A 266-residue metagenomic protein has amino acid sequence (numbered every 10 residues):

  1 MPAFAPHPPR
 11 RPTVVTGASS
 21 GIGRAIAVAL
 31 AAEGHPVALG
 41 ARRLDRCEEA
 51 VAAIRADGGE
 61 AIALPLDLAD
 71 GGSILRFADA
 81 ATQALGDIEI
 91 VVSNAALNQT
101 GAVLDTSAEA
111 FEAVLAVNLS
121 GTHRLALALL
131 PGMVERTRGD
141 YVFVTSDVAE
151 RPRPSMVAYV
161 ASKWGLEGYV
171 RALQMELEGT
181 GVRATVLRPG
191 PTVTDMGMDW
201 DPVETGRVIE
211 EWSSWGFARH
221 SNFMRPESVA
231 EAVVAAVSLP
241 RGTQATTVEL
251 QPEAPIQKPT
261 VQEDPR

Functional and structural regions predicted by a protein language model:
S19-S20: Conserved glycine-rich cofactor-binding loop
L44, P65-R76, A108: The beta1-alpha1 cofactor-binding region of Rossmann-like NAD(H)/NADP(H)-dependent oxidoreductases
A102-V103, A110-L115: Substrate-binding pocket helix/loop in short-chain dehydrogenase/reductase
T106, P152-A161, A172: Active-site loop-to-helix junction immediately N-terminal to the catalytic Tyr of the SDR YXXXK motif in Rossmann-fold
A126, S162: Active-site helix of classical SDR
S146: Residue(s) in the substrate-gating loop at a strand-loop-helix junction that position the organic substrate next
V186-L187, G206-P259: C-terminal helical subdomain
